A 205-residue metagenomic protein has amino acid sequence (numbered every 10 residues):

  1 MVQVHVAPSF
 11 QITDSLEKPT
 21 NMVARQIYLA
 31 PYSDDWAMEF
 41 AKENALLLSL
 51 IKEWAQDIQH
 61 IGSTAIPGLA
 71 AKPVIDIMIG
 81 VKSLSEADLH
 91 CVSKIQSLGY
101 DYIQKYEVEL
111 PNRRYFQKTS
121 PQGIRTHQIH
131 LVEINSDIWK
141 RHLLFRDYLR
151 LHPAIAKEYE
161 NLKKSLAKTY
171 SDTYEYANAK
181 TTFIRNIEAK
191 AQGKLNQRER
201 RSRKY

Functional and structural regions predicted by a protein language model:
V4-Q59, Q192: Helical scaffold of the NTase/Pol beta-like nucleotidyltransferase catalytic core
A30-L47, V81-F116: Metal-dependent nucleotidyltransferase catalytic core
L46-I75, I79-S85, L89: Active-site nucleotide-donor binding segment shared across nucleotidyl transfer reactions
E53, A70-V74, H90, I95-S97 (+2 more regions): Short connector loops at helix/strand junctions that flank enzyme active sites, especially segments positioning acidic
H60, H127-H130, H142: Histidine-centered active-site/metal-ligand motif
I77, T126-E133: A short acidic-to-branched-hydrophobic micro-motif
Y106-L110, R114-I129, R185-N186, K190 (+1 more regions): Expand to "…catalyze enediolate/carbanion chemistry for C-C bond making/breaking, isomerization, decarboxylation
N135-Y205: Catalytic cores of NTP-dependent nucleotidyl/adenyl transfer enzymes across multiple folds
